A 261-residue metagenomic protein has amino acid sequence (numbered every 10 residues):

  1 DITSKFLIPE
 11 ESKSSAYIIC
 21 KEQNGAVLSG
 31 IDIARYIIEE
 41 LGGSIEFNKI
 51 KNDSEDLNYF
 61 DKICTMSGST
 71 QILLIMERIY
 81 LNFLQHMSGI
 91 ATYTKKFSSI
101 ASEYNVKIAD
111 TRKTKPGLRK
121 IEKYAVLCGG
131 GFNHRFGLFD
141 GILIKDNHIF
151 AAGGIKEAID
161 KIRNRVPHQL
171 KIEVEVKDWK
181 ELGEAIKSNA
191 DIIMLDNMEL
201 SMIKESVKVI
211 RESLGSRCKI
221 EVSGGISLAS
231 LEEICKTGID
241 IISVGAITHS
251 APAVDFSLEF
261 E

Functional and structural regions predicted by a protein language model:
D1-S188, I192, S201-V209, E221 (+2 more regions): Acidic/glycine-rich phosphate/pyrophosphate-binding loops and surrounding catalytic core that coordinate Mg2+
L195: Active-site core of metal-dependent hydrolases
M198: Glycine/alanine-rich phosphate-binding loops at beta-alpha junctions
L214-C218: A short helix->loop->beta-strand "cap" motif at the edges of active sites that frequently abuts
G224: Periplasmic-binding protein-like
L228: Cys/His-rich Zn2+-binding cysteine-cluster or related metal-binding knuckle/ribbon modules and their
S257-E261: Active-site loop ensemble at the mouth of alpha/beta enzyme cores that anchors a bound cofactor
